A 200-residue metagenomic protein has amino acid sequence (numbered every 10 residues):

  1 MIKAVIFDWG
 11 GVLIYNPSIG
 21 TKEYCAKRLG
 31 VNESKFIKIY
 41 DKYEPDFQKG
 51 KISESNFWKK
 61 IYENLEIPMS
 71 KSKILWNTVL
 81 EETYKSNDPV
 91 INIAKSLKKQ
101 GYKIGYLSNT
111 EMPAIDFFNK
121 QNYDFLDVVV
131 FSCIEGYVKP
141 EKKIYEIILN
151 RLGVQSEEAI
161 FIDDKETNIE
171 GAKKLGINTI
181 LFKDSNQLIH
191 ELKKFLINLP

Functional and structural regions predicted by a protein language model:
M1-I39, K174-L175, D184-L188: Active-site neighborhood of HAD-like aspartate-dependent phosphohydrolases
M1-K3, E111-P200: Asp-based, Mg2+/Mn2+-dependent phosphohydrolase catalytic module
D8-G11, G50, Y106, V129 (+1 more regions): Generic structural signal for small/hydrophobic residues in well-ordered secondary structure, especially within
Y15, G105-N109, D163: Short beta-strand segments
L29-Y40, E66-N77, N198-P200: Short, surface-exposed acidic
D46-I74: A metal-dependent, Asp-based hydrolase signature
I74-I104, K142: Short, acidic loop-to-helix structural element flanking the phosphoryl-transfer center in phosphate-processing enzymes
